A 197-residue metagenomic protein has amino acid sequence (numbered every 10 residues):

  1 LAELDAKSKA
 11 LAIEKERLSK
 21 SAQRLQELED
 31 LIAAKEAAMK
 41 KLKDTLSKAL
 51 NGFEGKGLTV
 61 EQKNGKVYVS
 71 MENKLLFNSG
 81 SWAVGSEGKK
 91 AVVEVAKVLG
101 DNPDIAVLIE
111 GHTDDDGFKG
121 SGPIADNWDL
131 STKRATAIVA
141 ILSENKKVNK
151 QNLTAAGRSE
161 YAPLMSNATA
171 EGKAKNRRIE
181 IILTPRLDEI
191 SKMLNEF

Functional and structural regions predicted by a protein language model:
L1-E61: Extracellular/lumenal/periplasmic "stalk" regions immediately C-terminal to a signal peptide or transmembrane helix
E36, L42, L76-E94, N102 (+1 more regions): Periplasmic OmpA-like peptidoglycan-binding domain that tethers envelope proteins to the cell wall
E54-K56, V60, V93-D101: Short amphipathic alpha-helices and their capping/turn segments at secondary-structure boundaries
Q62-K66: Short Gly/Ser/Thr- and Asp/Glu-enriched loop/turn motifs at secondary-structure junctions
V67-E72: Short, aliphatic-rich beta-strand segments
